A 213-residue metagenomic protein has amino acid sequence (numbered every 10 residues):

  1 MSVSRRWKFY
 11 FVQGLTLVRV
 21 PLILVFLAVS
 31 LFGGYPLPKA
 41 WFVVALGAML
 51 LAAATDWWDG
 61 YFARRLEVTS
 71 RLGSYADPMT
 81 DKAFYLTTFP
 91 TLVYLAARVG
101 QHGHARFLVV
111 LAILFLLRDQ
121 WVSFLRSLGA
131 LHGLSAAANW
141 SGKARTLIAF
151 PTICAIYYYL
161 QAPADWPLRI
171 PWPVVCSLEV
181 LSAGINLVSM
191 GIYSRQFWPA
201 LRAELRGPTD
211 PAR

Functional and structural regions predicted by a protein language model:
M1-I23, A40-A53, L128-G129, G133-R213: C-terminal membrane-associated helical module and adjoining short loops/tails
G14-T16, P21-L72, T88-A96, H102-F115 (+1 more regions): Membrane-embedded alpha-helical segments that form the functional core of polytopic membrane enzymes, especially those
V18-F26, T80-L92, R118-S123, R145-Y157: Core segments of transmembrane alpha-helices that mediate helix-helix packing or line hydrophobic substrate/ligand
V29, Y35, L72-Y75, V93 (+5 more regions): Residue-level signature of transmembrane alpha-helix interfaces in integral membrane proteins
D56, D77, D119: Conserved G/P- and acidic residue-centered "switch" motifs that form tight phosphate/ATP-binding loops in soluble
H102, L116-S135: Membrane-proximal helix-loop-helix units in multi-pass membrane proteins
